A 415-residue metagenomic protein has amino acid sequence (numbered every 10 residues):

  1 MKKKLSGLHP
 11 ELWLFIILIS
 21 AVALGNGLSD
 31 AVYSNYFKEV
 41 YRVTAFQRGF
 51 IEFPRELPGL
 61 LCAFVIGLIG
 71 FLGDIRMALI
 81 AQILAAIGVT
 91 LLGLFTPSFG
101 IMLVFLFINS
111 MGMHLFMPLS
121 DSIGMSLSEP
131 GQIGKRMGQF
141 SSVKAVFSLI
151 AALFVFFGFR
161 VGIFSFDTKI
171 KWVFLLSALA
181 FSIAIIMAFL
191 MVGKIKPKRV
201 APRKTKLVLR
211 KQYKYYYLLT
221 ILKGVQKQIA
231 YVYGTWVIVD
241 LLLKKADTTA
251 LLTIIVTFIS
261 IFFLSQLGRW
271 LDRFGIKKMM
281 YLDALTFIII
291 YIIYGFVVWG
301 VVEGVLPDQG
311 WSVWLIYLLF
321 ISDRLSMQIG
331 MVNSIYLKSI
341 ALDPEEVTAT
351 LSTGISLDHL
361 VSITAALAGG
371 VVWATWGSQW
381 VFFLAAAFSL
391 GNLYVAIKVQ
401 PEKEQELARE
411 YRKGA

Functional and structural regions predicted by a protein language model:
S20, G88, G100-F116, V305-Q328: Hydrophobic core of transmembrane alpha-helices in multi-pass small-molecule transporters, especially MFS/SLC-type
A31-Q47, V232-L252, L337-S339: Short amphipathic helix-loop junctions that connect adjacent transmembrane helices in Major Facilitator Superfamily/SLC
Y33, L115-S128, M327-L342: Intracellular juxtamembrane helix-capping segments at the cytosolic ends of symmetry-related transmembrane helices
L61-I75, F159, F263-I276, W373-A374: Helix-to-loop junctions at the C-terminal end of transmembrane segments in multipass secondary transporters
I83-P97, T286-D308: C-terminal ends and interior cores of transmembrane alpha-helices in multi-pass membrane transporters/permeases
F107, M111-V143: Cytoplasmic helix-loop-helix junction between adjacent transmembrane helices in 12-TM secondary transporters
M137-F156, I355-A365: Glycine-rich segments within core transmembrane alpha-helices of 12-TM secondary carriers
V155-F159, A178-K198, V395-Q400: C-terminal membrane-cytosol helix-exit motif in multi-pass small-molecule transporters
